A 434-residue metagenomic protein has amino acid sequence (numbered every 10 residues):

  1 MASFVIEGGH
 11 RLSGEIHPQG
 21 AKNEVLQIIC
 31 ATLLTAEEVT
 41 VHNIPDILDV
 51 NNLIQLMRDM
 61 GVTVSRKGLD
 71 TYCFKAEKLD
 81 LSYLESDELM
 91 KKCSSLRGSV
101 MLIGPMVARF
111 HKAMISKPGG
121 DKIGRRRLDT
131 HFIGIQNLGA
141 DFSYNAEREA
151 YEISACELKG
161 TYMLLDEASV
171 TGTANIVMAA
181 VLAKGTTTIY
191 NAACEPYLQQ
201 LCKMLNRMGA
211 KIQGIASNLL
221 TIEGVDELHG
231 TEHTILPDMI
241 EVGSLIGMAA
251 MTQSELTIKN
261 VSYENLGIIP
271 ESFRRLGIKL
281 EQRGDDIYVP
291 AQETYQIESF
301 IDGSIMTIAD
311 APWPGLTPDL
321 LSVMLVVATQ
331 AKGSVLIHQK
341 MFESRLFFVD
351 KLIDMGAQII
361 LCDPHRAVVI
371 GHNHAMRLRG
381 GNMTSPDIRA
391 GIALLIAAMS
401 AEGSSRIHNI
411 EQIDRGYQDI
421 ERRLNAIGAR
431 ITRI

Functional and structural regions predicted by a protein language model:
M1-I434: Short, structured segments at the rim of ligand-binding sites
